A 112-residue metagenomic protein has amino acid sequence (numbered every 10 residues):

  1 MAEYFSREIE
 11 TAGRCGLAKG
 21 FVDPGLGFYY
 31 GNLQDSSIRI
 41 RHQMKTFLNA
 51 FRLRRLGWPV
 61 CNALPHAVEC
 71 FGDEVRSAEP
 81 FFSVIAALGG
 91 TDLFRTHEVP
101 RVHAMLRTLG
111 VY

Functional and structural regions predicted by a protein language model:
M1-E10, R14, G27-Y112: Active-site-adjacent loop and "lid" segments of alpha/beta metabolic enzymes
